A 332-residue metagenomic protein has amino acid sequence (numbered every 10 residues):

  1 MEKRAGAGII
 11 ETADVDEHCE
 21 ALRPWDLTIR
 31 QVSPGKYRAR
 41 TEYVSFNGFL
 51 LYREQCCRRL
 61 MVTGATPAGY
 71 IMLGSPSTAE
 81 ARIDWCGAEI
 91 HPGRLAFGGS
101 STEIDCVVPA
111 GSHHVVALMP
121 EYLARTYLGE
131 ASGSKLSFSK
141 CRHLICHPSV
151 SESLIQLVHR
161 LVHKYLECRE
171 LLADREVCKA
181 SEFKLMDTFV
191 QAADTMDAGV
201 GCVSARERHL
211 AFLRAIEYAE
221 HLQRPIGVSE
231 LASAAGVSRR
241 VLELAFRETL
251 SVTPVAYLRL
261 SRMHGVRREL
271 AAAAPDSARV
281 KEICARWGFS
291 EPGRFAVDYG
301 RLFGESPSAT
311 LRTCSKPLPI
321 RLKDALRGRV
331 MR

Functional and structural regions predicted by a protein language model:
M1-K36, R82-R239, E248-T253, R268-P292 (+1 more regions): Alpha-helical bundle regulatory/interaction domains
P34-S45, F49-T66: Conserved short histidine dyad/triad with adjacent acidic residue
C56-C57, P76-T78, M119-P120: Solvent-exposed residues in well-ordered beta-strands and their adjoining turns, especially edge/terminal strands
G64-P67, V108-A110: Short glycine/proline-enriched turns and hinge-like loops at secondary-structure junctions
T66, R208, R259: Short, conserved glycine- and acidic-residue-centered signature motifs in active-site or ligand-binding loops
T66-A81: Short, conserved beta-strand element in jelly-roll/cupin
L242, F246, R294-F295, Y299: Short hydrophobic/aromatic patch on the recognition helix
L250, L258, R262-R267, G300-F303: C-terminal flanking helix
